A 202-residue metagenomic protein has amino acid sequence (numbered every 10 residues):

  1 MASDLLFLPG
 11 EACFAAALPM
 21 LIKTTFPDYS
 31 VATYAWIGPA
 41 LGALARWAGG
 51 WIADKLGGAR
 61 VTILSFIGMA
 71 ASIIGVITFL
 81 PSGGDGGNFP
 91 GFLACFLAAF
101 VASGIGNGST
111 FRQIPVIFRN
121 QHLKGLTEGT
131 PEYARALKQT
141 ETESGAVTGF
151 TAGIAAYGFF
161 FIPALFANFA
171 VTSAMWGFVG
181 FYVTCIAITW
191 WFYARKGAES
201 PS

Functional and structural regions predicted by a protein language model:
M1-A43, N107, F111-R112: Extracytoplasmic gate region of multi-pass secondary transporters
P39-W47, A156, F160: Residue-level signature of mid-helix packing/kink "hotspots" within the transmembrane helices of 12-pass Major
A45-G58: Helix-to-loop junctions at the C-terminal end of transmembrane segments in multipass secondary transporters
A59-T110: C-terminal transmembrane helical hairpin of 12-TM major facilitator-type secondary transporters
I105-R135: Intracellular juxtamembrane helix-capping segments at the cytosolic ends of symmetry-related transmembrane helices
G125-A170: A late C-terminal transmembrane helix in Major Facilitator Superfamily
A164-Y182: A membrane-interface helix-boundary motif in multi-pass transporters
G177-S202: Multi-pass alpha-helical transporter architecture, strongest for 12-TM Major Facilitator/SLC carriers used
